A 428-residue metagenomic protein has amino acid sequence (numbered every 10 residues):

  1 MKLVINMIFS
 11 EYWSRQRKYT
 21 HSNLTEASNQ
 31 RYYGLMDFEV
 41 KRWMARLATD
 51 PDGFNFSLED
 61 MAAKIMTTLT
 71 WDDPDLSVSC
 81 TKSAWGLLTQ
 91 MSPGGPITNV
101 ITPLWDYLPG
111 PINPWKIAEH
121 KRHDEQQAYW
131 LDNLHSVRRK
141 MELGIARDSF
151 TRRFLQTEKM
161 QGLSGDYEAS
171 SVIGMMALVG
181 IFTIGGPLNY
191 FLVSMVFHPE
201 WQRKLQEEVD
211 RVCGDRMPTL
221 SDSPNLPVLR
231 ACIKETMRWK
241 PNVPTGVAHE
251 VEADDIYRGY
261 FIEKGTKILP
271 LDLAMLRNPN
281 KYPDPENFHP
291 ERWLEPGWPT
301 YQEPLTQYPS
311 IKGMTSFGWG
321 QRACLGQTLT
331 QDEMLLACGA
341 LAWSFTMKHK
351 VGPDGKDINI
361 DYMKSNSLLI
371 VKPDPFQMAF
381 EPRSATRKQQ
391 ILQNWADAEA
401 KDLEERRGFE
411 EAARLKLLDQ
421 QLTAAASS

Functional and structural regions predicted by a protein language model:
M1-K2, E11, R15, G34-R42 (+5 more regions): N-terminal membrane-proximal hinge/A-helix region immediately C-terminal to the signal-anchor transmembrane segment
K2, V179, S221, E295-C338 (+1 more regions): Cytochrome P450 heme-thiolate "Cys pocket" and heme-binding signature region
R31-N189, K204, V209: Cytochrome P450 heme-thiolate monooxygenase catalytic core
G86, A146-R153, V196-V243, R258 (+3 more regions): Cytochrome P450 I-helix active-site segment
T183-V196, A337: Short, small-residue alpha-helix embedded
P199-Q202, Q327-V371, S384-R387: Cytochrome P450 heme-binding "Cys pocket" and the immediately downstream C-terminal segment
P270-L305, W395: Conserved cytochrome P450 K-helix/beta-meander segment immediately N-terminal to the heme-binding cysteine loop
E295, Q393-S428: Short, cationic low-complexity segments
